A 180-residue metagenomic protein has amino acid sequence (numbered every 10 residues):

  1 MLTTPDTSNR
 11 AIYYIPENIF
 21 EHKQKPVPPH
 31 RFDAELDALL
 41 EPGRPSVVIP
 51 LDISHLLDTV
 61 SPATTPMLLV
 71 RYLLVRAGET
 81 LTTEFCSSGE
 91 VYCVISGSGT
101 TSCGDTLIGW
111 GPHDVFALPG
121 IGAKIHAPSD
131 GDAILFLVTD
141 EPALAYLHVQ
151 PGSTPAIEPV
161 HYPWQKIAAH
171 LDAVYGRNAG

Functional and structural regions predicted by a protein language model:
M1-T65, H148-G180: A short, N-terminal "cap"/entry segment at the start of jelly-roll beta-barrel domains of the cupin/DSBH fold
V48-S61, L68-C86: Conserved short histidine dyad/triad with adjacent acidic residue
S61-A63, E79-E90, L107, A123-G131: Short, low-complexity cationic-aromatic patches
P66-L68, V75-E79, C86-D105: Glycine- and acidic-residue-biased ligand/ion/polar-headgroup-sensing regions
V70-L73, T100, H113, V138: A structural feature that tracks compact, well-ordered secondary-structure segments with a strong bias toward
V75, V91, G104-G122: Short acidic-glycine-tyrosine-enriched beta hairpin
E79, S102-C103, F116-A117, I134-L137: Catalytic cores of transferase enzymes with a strong primary signal for eukaryotic protein kinases
G120-V149: Ligand-binding loop in jelly-roll beta-barrel domains
